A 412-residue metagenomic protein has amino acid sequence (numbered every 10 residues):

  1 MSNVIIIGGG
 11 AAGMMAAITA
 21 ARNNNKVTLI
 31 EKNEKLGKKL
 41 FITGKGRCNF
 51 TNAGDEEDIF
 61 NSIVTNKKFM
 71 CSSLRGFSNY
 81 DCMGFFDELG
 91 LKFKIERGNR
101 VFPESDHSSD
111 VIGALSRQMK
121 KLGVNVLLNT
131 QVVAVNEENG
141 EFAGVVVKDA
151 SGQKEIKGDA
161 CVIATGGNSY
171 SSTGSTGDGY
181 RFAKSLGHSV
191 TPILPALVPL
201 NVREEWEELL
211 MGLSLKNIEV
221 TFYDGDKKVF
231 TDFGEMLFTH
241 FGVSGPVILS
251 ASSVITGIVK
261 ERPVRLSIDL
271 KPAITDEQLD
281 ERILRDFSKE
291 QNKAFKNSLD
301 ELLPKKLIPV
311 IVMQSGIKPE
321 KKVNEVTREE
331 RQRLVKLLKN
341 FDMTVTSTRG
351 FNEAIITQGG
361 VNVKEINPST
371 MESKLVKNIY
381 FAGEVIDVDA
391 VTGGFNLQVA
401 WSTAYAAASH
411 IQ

Functional and structural regions predicted by a protein language model:
S2, A150-A160, T231-D232: Core beta-strand elements of the Rossmann-like FAD/NAD(P) dinucleotide-binding domain in flavoenzyme oxidoreductases
S2-L29, A407-Q412: N-terminal Rossmann-like FAD-binding beta1-loop-alpha1 element of flavoenzymes
A21-K45: Glycine-rich FAD pyrophosphate-binding loop
E34-L36, F41-I42, F50, E56-E57 (+3 more regions): An anion/pyrophosphate-binding glycine-rich loop and adjacent beta-alpha core in soluble alpha-beta enzymes
R47-I95: Glycine-rich active-site loop/strand segments that organize a redox cofactor
L127-N129, A134, P309-D389: A glycine-rich dinucleotide-binding beta-alpha-beta segment and adjacent secondary-structure elements that constitute
A160-W206: Glycine-rich loop(s) and the adjacent beta-strand/alpha-helix scaffold that form part
S169-L186, D387-Q412: A conserved FAD-binding loop/helix module that cradles the flavin
